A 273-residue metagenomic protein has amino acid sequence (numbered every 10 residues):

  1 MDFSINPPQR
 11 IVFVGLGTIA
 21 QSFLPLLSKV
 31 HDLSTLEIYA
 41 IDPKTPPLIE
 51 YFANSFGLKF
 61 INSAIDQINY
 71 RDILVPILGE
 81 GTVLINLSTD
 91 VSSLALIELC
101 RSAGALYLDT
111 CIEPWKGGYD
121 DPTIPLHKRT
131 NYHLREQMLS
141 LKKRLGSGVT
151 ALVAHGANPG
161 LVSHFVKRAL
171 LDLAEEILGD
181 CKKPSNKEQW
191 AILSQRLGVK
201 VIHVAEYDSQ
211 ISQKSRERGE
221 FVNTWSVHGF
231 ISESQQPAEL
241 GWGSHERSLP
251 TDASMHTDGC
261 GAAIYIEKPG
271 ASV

Functional and structural regions predicted by a protein language model:
M1-P8: A short, basic/flexible loop-to-alpha-helix module at the beginning of a structural domain
L16-G17: Glycine-rich Rossmann-fold phosphate-binding loop(s) that bind the pyrophosphate of adenine dinucleotide cofactors
A20-Q21: N-terminal Rossmann-fold NAD(P) dinucleotide-binding loop
S34-F52: NAD(P)-binding Rossmann-fold cofactor-contacting core
N69-G79: Short amphipathic alpha-helix with an adjacent loop that forms part of the alpha/beta core around
A95-I97, R101-S102, T110-V149: Rossmann-fold NAD(P)-binding glycine/threonine-rich loop
T130-V222: Rossmann-like NAD(P)H-binding beta-loop-alpha module
K200-V273: Glycine-rich, aromatic-lined ligand/substrate-binding cores of catalytic and carbohydrate-binding domains
